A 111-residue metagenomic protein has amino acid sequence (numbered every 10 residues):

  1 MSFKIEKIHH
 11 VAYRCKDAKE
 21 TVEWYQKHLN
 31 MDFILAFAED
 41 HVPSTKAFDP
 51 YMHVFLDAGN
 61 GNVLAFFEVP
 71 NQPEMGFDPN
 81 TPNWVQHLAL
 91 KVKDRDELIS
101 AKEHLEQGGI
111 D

Functional and structural regions predicted by a protein language model:
S2-K16: Short, extreme N-terminal leader segments that mark the start of a protein/domain
E6, D17-E20, N71-P73, T81-D111: Vicinal oxygen chelate
H9, D32-I34, Q86: A short, local hydrophobic-aromatic micro-motif
H10-A12, F55, H87-A89: Short aromatic/hydrophobic contact patches that present stacked aromatics for nucleic-acid/ligand binding
R14-V63: Core segments of cupin and vicinal oxygen chelate
D40-S44, N71-F77: A short, acidic/glycine-rich surface segment
L64-E68: Conserved beta-strand in the GNAT
